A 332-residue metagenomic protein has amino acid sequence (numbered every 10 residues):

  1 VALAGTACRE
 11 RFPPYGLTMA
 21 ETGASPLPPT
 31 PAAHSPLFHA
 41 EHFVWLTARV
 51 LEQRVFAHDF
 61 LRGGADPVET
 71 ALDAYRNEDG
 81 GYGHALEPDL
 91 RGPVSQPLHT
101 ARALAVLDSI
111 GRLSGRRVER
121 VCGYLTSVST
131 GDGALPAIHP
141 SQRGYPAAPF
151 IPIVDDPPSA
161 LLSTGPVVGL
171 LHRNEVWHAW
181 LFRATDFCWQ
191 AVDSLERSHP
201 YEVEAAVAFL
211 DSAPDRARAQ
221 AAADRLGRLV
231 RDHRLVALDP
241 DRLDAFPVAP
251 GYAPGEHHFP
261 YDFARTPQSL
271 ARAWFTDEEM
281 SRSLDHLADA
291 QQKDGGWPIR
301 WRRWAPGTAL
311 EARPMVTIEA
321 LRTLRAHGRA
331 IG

Functional and structural regions predicted by a protein language model:
G5: Short polybasic linear motifs
F12-Y15: Aromatic (phenylalanine/tyrosine) cluster motif
M19-G332: Preference for long, amphipathic alpha-helical scaffolds in soluble/luminal domains and all-alpha bundles
